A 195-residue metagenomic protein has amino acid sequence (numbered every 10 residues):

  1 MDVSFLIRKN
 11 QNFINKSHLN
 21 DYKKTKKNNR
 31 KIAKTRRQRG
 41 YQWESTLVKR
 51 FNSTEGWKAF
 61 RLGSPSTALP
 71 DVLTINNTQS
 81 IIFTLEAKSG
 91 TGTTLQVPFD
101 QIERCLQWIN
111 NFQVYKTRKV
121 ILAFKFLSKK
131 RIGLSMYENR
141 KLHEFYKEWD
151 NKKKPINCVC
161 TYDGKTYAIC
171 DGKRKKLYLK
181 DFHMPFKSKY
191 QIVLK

Functional and structural regions predicted by a protein language model:
M1-G63: Acidic-basic catalytic patches of nuclease active cores, encompassing PD-(D/E)XK and other metal-cofactor nuclease
L6, K34-R39, K119-K195: Domain-level recognition of nuclease-like catalytic cores that cleave nucleotide substrates
F51, V72-T74, S80-T91: Conserved catalytic cores of phosphodiester-cleaving nucleases, focusing on short active-site segments
R61, E86, L122-F124: Structural signal for conserved beta-strand scaffold positions within catalytic alpha/beta enzyme cores
S64-T67, G90-T91: Short active-site-proximal "capping" loops at secondary-structure junctions
S66-L69, K130-R131: Short acidic/glycine-enriched loop/turn segments that link adjacent beta-strands
N77-I81, V114-T117, K129-I132: Short, solvent-exposed loop/turn segments that connect beta-strands within catalytic domains and beta-strand-rich
L95-F124: Short, charged, amphipathic alpha-helix that recurs within catalytic cores of restriction-modification and other
